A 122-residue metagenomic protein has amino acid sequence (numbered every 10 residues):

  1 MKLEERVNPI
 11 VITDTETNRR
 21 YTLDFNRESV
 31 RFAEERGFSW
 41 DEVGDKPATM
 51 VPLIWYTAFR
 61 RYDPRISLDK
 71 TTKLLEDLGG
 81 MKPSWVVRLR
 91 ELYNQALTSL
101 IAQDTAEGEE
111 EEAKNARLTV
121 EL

Functional and structural regions predicted by a protein language model:
M1-E16, R27-D45, D63-L122: Charged interaction scaffolds used for protein-protein
N18-T22: Short, mixed charged/polar active-site loops that provide acid/base catalysis or chelate metal/phosphate cofactors
M50-R61, E91-N94: Short, hydrophobic/amphipathic alpha-helical patches that form generic packing surfaces within helical domains
